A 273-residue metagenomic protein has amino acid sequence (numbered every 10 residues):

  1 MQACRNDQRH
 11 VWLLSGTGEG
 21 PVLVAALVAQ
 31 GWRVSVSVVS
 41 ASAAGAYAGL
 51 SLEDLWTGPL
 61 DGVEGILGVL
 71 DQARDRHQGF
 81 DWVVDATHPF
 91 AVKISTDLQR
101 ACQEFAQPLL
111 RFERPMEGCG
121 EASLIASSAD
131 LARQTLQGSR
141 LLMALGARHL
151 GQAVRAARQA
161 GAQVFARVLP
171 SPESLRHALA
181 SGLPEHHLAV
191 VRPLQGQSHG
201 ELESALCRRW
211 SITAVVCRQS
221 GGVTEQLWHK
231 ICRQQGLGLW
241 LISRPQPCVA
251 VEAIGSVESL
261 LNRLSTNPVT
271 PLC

Functional and structural regions predicted by a protein language model:
R5, H10-S42: N-terminal basic/disordered segments at the start of proteins
H10, D81-W82, R140, T213-A214: Structural motif
V34-A41, Q163-S171, I242: Short internal beta-strands
V36-L60, S123, L175-S181: N-terminal beta-loop-helix "entrance" segment that forms/cooperates in small-molecule cofactor or anionic ligand
S51-R74, V190-L202: Glycine-rich, highly charged phosphate/nucleotide-binding loops
I66-R74, F80-D130: Glycine/small-residue-rich loop that forms an oxyanion/phosphate-binding "nest" at active or ligand-binding sites
E113-E117, R140-Q197, A205-R208, R218: Conserved mixed alpha/beta catalytic, RNA-binding, or beta-rich assembly cores of soluble enzyme, regulatory
C207-W210, A214, R218-E225, I231 (+1 more regions): C-terminal functional extensions of proteins
